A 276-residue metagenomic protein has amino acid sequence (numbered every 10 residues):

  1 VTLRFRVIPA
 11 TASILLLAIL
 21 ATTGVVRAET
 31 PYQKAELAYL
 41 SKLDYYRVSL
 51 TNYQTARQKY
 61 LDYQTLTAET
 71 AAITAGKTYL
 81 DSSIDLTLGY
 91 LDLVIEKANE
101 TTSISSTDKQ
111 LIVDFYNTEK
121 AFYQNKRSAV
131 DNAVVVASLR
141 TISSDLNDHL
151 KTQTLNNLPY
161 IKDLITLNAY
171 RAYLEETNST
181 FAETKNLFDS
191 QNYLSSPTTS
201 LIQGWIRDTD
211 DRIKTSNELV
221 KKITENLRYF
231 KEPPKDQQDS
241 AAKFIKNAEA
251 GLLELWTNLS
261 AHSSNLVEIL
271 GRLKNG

Functional and structural regions predicted by a protein language model:
R4-A10, L174, D236-A241, N258: Compositionally biased, low-complexity segments enriched in small residues
R4-E29: Sec-dependent N-terminal signal peptides of Gram-positive bacterial secreted proteins and lipoproteins
R27-T141, D145, K243, L259 (+1 more regions): Leu/Val/Ala/Ile-rich N-terminal alpha-helices, chiefly Sec-type signal peptides and the beginnings
Y63-A68, N99-S103, S190-S200, P233-K243: Short, charged/polar, low-complexity loop and linker segments that flank or interrupt alpha-helical bundles
V113-P234, R272: Extended amphipathic alpha-helical interaction segments
T215-E218, E225, Y229-G276: A cross-kingdom marker for long, charged
